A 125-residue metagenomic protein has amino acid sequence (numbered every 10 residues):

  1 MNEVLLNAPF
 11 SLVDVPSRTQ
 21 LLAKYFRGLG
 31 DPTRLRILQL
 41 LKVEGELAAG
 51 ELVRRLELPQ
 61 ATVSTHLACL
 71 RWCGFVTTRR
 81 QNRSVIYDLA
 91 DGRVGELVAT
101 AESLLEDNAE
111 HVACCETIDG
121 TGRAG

Functional and structural regions predicted by a protein language model:
M1-L21, V43, D91-G125: Amphipathic alpha-helical dimerization/coiled-coil segments that flank or bridge DNA-binding/regulatory modules
V13-P59, Q81-V94: N-terminal helix-turn-helix DNA-binding core of bacterial DNA-binding proteins
Q39, T65-A68: Base-recognition residues in the alpha-helical recognition helix of bacterial helix-turn-helix
R54, R71-W72: Alpha-helical residues within the helix-turn-helix
T62: Residues in the helix-turn-helix
